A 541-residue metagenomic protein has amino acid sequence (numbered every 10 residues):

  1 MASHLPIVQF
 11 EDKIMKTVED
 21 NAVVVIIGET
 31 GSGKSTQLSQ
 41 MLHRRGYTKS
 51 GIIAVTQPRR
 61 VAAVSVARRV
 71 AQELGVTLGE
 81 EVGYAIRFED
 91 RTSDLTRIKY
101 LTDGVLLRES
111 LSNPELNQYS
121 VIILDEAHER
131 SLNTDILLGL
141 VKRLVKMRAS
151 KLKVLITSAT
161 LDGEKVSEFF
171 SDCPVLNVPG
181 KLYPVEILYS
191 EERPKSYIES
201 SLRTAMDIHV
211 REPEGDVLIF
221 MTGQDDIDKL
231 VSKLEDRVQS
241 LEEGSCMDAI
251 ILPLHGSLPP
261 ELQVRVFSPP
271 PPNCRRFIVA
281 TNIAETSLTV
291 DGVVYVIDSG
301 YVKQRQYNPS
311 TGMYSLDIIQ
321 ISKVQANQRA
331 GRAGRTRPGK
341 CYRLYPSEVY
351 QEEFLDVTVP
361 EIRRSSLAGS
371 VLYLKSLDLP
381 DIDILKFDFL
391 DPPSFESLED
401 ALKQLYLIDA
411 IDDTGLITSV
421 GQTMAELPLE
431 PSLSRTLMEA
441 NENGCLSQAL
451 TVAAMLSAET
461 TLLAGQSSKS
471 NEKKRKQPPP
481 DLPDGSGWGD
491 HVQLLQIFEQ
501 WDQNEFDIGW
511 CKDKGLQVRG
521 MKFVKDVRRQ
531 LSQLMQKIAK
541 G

Functional and structural regions predicted by a protein language model:
M1-T436, A440-N443, K473-Q477, P483 (+6 more regions): P-loop NTPase motor module signature
T204, E459-S468: Short secondary-structure transition/capping segments
C445-A454, T461, G465: Structured, non-catalytic alpha/beta "coupling" segments that mediate domain-domain communication and provide generic
M455, K469-S470, R475: Histidine/acidic residue-rich metal-binding segments in metalloenzymes
F498-Q503: Long all-alpha helical scaffold domains
